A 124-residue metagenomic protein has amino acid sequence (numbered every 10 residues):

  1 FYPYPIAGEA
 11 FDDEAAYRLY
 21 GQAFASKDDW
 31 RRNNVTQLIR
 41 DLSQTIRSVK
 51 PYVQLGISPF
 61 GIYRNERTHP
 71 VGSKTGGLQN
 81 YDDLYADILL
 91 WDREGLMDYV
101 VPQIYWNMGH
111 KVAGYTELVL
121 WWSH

Functional and structural regions predicted by a protein language model:
F1-M97, Q103-W106: Polysaccharide-binding and catalytic clefts of secreted carbohydrate-active enzymes
G109-H124: Surface-exposed substrate-engagement region within the catalytic domains of secreted or surface-exposed extracellular
